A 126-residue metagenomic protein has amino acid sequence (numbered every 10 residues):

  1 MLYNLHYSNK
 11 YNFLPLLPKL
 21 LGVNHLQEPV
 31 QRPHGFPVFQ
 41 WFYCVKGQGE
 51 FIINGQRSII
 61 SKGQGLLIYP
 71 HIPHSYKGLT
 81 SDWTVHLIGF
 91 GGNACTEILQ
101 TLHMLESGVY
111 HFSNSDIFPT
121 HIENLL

Functional and structural regions predicted by a protein language model:
M1-Q64, T80: Generic protein-terminus/edge-of-domain signal
N12-P15, G35, G89, F112-P119: Alpha-helix N-cap/helix-start motif at coil-to-helix transitions, marked by capping-box chemistry
L17, Q40-Y43, A94, I117-H121: Amphipathic, well-ordered alpha-helical segments in soluble domains
R57, H71-A94: Ligand-binding loop in jelly-roll beta-barrel domains
S58-I59, K77-T80, Q100-T101, H111: Short, charge-rich binding segments
I59-S61, W83-V85, M104-E106: Glycine-rich, phosphate-binding/catalytic loops in enzymes
I98-L126: Amphipathic alpha-helical segments enriched in hydrophobic/aromatic residues interleaved with Lys/Arg
